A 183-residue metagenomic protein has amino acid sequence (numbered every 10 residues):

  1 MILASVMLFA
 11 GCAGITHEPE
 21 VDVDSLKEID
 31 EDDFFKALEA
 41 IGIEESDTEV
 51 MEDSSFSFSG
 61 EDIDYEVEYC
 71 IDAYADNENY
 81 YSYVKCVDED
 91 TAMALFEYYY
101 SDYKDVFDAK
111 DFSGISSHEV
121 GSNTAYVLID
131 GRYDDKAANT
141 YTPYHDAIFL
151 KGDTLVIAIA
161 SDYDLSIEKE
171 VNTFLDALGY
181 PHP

Functional and structural regions predicted by a protein language model:
M1-S5: Sec-dependent N-terminal signal peptides
L8-G11: C-terminal motif of bacterial Sec signal peptides marking the signal peptidase cleavage site
A13-A75, D164, V171-P181: N-terminal "mature-domain start" segment
E45-S59, A92-D146, E170-F174, Y180-P183: Short Gly/Thr-rich strand-loop-strand
E66-A75, A138, T142-K151: Short, surface-exposed beta-strand/loop micro-motifs that present aromatic residues
Y69-Y98: A short acidic-to-branched-hydrophobic micro-motif
K85-D88, Y99, A160-Y163, V171: A mature extracytoplasmic/lumenal domain signature
K151-D162: Short, well-ordered beta-strand elements
